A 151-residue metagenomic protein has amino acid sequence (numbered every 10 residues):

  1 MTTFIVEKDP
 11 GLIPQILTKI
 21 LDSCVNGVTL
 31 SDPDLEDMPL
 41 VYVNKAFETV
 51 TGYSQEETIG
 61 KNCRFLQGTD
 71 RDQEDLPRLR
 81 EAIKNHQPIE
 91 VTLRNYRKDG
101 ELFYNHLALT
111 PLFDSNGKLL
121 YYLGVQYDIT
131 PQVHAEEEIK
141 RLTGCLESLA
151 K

Functional and structural regions predicted by a protein language model:
T2-F4, K118-P131, E138: PAS-family sensory domains
G11-K45, G144-K151: Sensory modules in modular signal-transduction proteins
N26, I89-V91, K98, F103-L107: PAS and PAS-like sensory/regulatory domains
P33-D34, E81, R94-D99, F113-D114: PAS-family sensory domains
F47-T58: PAS/PAS-like sensory domain cap-loop motif
I59-D70: PAS-family sensory/regulatory domains
L107-L109, Q126: Sensory-domain boundary capping and coupling elements
V133-S148: Sensory-domain boundary/capping and coupling elements
